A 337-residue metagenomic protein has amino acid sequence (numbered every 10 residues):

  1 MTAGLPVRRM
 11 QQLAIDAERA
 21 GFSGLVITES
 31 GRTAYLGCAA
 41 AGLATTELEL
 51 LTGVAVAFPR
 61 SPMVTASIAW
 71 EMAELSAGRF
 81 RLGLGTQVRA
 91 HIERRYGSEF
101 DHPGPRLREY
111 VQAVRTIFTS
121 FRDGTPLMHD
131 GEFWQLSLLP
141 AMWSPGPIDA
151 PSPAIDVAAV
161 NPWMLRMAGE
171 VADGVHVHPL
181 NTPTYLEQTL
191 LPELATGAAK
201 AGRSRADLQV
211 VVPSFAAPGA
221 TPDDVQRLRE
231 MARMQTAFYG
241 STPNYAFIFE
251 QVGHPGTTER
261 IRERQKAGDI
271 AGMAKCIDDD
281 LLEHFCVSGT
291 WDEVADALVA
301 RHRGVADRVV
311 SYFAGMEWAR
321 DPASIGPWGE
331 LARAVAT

Functional and structural regions predicted by a protein language model:
M1-T337: Active-site-adjacent structural elements that line small-molecule/cofactor binding pockets in enzymes
